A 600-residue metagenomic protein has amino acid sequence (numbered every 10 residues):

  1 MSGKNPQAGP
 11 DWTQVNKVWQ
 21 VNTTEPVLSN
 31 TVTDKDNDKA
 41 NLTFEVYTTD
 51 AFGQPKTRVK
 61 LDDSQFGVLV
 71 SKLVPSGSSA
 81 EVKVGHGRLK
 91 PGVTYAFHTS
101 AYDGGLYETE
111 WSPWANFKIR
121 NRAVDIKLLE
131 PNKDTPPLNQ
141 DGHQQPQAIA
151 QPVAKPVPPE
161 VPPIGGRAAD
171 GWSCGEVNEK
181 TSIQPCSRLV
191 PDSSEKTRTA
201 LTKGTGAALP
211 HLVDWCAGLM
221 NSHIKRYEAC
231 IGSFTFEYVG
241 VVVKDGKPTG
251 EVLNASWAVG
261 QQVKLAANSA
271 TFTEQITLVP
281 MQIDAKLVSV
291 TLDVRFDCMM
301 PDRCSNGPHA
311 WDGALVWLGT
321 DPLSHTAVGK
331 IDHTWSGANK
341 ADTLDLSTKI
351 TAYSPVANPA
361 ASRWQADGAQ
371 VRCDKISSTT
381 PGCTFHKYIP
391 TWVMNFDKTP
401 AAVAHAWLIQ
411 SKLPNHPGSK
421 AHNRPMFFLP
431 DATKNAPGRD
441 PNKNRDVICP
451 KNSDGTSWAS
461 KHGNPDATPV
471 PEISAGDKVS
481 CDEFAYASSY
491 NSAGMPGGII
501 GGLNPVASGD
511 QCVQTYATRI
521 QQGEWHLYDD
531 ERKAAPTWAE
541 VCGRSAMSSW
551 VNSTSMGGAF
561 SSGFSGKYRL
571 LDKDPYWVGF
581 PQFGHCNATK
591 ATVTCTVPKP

Functional and structural regions predicted by a protein language model:
M1-P26, N121-G142: Short, compositionally biased P/S/T/A/G/V-rich stretches that sit at domain boundaries
K17-V21, V27-D38, T48-D50, D103: Extracellular acidic, Ser/Thr/Pro-rich low-complexity tracts
V21-T23, K35, P75-S79, R88-G92 (+3 more regions): Surface-exposed coil/turn segments at beta-strand junctions on protein surfaces, enriched
T43-K90: Recognizes extended acidic, P/S/T-rich segments that occur within or adjacent to Ig-like beta-sandwich modules
Y102-R122: Extracellular fibronectin type III
L128, P136-S480, A487-P600: Nuclease and nuclease-like effector domains acting on nucleic acids or nucleotide cofactors
